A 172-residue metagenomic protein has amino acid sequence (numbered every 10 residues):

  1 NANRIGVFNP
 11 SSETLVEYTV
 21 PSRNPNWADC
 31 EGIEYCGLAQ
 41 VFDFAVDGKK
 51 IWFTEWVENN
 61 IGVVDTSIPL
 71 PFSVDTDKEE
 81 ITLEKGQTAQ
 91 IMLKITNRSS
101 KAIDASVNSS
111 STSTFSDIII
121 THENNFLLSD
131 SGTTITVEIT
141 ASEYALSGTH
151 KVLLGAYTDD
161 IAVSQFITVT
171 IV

Functional and structural regions predicted by a protein language model:
N1, F53-V57: Conserved beta-strand positions in repeat-built beta-propeller and related beta-rich domains
N3-V7, N59-V63: A short loop-to-beta-strand structural motif that recurs across blades of beta-propeller domains
F8-P10, V46, I171: Generic beta-strand structural signal
N9-E13, T66-I68: Short loop/turn segments that connect beta-strands within beta-propeller blades
L15-R23: Beta-propeller fold detector
N24-G48: Beta-rich, blade/repeat-based domains predominating in secreted/periplasmic proteins but also intracellular
I68-V172: Long beta-sheet-rich domains in secretory-pathway and surface-associated proteins
